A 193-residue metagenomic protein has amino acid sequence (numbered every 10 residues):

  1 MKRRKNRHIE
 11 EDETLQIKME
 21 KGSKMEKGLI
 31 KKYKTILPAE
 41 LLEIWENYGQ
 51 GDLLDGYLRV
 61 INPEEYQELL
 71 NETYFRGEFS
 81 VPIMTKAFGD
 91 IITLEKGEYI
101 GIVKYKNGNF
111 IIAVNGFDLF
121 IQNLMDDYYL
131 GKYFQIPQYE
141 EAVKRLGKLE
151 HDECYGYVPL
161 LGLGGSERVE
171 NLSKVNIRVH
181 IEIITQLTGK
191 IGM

Functional and structural regions predicted by a protein language model:
M1-I102, N107, Y155-M193: A surface-exposed partner-binding patch
I61-E65, V103, F120, P137-K144: Solvent-exposed, non-transmembrane amphipathic alpha-helical segments
G101-P137: Compact, glycine/acidic-enriched structural inserts
Q122-N176: An amphipathic alpha-helical core segment
